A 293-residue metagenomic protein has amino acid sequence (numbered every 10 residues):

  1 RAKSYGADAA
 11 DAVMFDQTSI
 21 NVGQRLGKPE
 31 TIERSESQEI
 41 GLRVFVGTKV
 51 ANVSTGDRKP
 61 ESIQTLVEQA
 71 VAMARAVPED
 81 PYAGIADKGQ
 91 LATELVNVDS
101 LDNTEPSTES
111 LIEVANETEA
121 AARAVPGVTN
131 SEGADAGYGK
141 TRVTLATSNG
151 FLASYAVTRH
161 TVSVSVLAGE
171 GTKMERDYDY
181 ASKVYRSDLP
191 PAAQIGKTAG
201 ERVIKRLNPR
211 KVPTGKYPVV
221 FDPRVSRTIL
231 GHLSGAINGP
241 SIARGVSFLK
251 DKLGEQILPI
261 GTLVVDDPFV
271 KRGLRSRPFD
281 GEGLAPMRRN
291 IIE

Functional and structural regions predicted by a protein language model:
R1-R277, L284: Active-site bordering "gate/hinge" segments that shape substrate access to catalytic or cofactor-binding pockets
F279-E293: Long, well-ordered mid-to-C-terminal structural blocks that present hydrophobic/aromatic surfaces
